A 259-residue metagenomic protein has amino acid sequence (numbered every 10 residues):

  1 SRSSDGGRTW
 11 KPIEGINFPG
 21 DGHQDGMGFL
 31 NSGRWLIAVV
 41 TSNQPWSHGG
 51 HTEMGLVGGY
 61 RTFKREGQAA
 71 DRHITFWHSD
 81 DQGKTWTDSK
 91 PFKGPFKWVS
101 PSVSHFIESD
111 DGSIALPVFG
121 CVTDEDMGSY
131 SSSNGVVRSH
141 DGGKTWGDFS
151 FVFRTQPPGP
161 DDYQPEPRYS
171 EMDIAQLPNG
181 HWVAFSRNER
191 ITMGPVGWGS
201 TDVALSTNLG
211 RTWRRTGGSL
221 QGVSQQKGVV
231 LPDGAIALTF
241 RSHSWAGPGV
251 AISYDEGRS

Functional and structural regions predicted by a protein language model:
S1-S259: Asp-box/BNR beta-propeller blade signature and adjacent active/binding-site loops in extracellular glycan-interacting
